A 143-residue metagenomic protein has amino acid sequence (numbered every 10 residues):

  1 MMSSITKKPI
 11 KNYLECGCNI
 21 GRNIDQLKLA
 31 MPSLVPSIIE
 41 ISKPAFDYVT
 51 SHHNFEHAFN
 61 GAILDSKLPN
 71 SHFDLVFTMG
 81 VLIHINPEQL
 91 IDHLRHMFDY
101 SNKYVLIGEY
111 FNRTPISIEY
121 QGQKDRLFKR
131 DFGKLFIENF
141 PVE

Functional and structural regions predicted by a protein language model:
M1-L68, E88-D92, H96-E143: Class I (Rossmann-like) S-adenosyl-L-methionine-dependent methyltransferase catalytic domain, capturing the SAM-binding
F77: A conserved beta-strand element that flanks and buttresses the S-adenosyl-L-methionine
G80: Nucleotide-sugar donor-binding/catalytic module of glycosyltransferases that assemble extracellular/cell-envelope
I83-I85: A short His-aromatic
